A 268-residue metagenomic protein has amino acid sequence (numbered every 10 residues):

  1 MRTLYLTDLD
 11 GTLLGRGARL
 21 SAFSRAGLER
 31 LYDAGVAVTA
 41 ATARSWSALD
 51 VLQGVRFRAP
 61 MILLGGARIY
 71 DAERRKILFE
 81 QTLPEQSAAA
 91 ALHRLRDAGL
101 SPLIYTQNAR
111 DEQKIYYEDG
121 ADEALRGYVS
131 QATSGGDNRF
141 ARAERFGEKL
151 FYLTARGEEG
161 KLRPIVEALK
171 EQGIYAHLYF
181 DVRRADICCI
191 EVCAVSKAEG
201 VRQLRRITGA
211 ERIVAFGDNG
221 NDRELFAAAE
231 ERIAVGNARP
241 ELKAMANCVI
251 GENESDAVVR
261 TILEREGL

Functional and structural regions predicted by a protein language model:
M1-L4, S21, I187-L268: Mg2+-dependent phosphoryl-transfer enzymes with acidic/Ser/Thr/Gly-rich catalytic loops
M1-T7, A26-E29, G54, R212: Non-catalytic pre-domain segments flanking phosphatase-related domains
R19-R126: Active-site phosphate-binding/coordination module
E29-D33, R96, K170, A227 (+1 more regions): Anion (oxyanion) recognition and catalysis
D33-T39, F57-A59, F151-L153, E211-I213 (+2 more regions): Short active-site oxyanion
V55-F57, G65, K170-Q172, A228-A229 (+1 more regions): Short, structured coil segments at secondary-structure junctions
R58-G65, A176-L178, R232-G236, I250-G251: Short hydrophobic/aromatic-enriched beta-strand-loop microsegments
Y105-F216, G220-L225: Conserved acidic, metal-coordinating active-site core of Asp-based, Mg2+-dependent phosphoryl-transfer enzymes
